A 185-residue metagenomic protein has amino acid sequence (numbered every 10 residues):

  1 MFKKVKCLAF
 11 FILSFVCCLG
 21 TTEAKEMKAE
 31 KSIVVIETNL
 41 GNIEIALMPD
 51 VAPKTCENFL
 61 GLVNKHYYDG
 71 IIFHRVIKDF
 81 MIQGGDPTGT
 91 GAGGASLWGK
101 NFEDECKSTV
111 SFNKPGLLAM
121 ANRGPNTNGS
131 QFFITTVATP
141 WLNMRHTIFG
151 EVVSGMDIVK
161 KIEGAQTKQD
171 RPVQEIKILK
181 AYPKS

Functional and structural regions predicted by a protein language model:
F2, K6-C7, F11, C18-S185: Cyclophilin-like peptidyl-prolyl cis-trans isomerases
